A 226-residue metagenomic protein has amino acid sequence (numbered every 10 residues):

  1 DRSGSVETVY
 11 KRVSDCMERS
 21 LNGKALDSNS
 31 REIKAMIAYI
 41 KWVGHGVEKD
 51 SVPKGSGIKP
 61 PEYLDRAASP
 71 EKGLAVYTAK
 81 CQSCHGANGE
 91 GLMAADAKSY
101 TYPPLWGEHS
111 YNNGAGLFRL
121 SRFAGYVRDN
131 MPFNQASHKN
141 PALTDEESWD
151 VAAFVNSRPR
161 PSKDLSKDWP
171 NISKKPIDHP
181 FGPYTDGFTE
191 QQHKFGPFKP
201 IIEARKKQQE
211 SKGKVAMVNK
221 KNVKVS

Functional and structural regions predicted by a protein language model:
D1-L26, M36, Y100-S162: Extracytoplasmic electron-transfer domains, predominantly the class I c-type cytochrome c fold
R2-S14, E18-I37, K41-H45, P161-S226: N-terminal export/targeting leaders of redox proteins
E7, A35-A38, G57-P61, A79: Acidic/His-rich structured neighborhood in mature extracellular/periplasmic domains
M36, G73-L92, L105, V151-V155: The canonical Cys-X-X-Cys-His
H45-T78, L92-M93: Electrostatic cytochrome c docking/interface patches
K49, G86, E90, F133: Conserved helix-loop functional segments at active or binding sites
V52-G55, T101, W169-S173: Short, charged hinge/linker segments at domain and secondary-structure junctions
A94-S99: Short cysteine/histidine-rich zinc-coordinating motifs and their immediately flanking basic loops
